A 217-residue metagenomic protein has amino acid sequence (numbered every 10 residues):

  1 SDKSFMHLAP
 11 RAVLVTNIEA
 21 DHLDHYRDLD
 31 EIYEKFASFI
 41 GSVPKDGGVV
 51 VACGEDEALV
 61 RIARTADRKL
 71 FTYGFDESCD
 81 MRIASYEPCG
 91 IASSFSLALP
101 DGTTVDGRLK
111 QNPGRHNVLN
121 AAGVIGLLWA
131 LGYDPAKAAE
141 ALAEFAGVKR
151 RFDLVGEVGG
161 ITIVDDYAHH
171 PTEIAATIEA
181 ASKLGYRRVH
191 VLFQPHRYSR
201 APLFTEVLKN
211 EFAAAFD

Functional and structural regions predicted by a protein language model:
S1, I163-H169: Switch II (G3) loop of P-loop NTPases
M6-I163, Y186: Acidic, Mg2+-coordinating active-site environments of NTP-dependent enzymes
L29-Y33, P171, A201: A conditional alpha-helix N-cap/helix-loop micro-motif detector
L109, D165, F193-P195: Short glycine-centered, acidic/aromatic-flanked micro-motifs in structured strand/loop junctions that mark active-site
N112-R115, A168, Y198: Short, surface-exposed acidic/glycine-rich loop or hinge patches that mediate macromolecular interfaces
G123, H169, E173: Conserved cofactor-binding/catalytic machinery of classical short-chain dehydrogenase/reductase
V148-R150, T172-D217: Active-site beta-alpha connecting loops in nucleotide-dependent enzymes
